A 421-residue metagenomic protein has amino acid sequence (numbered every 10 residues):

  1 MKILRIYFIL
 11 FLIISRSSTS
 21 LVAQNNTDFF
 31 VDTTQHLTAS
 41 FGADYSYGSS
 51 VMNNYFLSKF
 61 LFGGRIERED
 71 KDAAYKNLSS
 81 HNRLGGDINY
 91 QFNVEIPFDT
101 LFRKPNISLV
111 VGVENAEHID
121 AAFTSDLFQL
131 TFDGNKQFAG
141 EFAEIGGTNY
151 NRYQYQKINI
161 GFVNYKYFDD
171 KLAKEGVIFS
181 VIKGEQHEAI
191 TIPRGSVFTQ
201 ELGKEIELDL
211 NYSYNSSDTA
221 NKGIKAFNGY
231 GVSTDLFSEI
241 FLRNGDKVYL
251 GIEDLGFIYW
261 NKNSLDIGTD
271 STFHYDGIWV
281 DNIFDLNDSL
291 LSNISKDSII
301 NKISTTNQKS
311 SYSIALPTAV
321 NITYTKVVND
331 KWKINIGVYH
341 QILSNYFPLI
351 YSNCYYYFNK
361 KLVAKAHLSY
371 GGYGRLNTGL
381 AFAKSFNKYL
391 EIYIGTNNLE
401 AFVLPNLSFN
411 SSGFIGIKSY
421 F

Functional and structural regions predicted by a protein language model:
L21-N115: N-terminal, post-signal peptide beta-strand-biased segments of exported outer-membrane/organellar beta-barrel and other
A43-S49, V113-A121, V181-E188, S233 (+5 more regions): Transmembrane beta-strands of outer-membrane beta-barrel pores
V51-S58, A121-F128, E188-G195, N261-D266 (+3 more regions): Outer-membrane beta-barrel translocator domains and adjoining extracellular loop/strand segments of Gram-negative
L84-Y90, R152-I158, N228-T234, L316-V320 (+3 more regions): Residues that define the transmembrane beta-barrel architecture of outer-membrane proteins
G86-T100, V111, I158-K166, V177 (+7 more regions): Residues on the lipid-exposed face of transmembrane beta-strands in outer-membrane beta-barrel proteins
I107-L109, F168-E175, G245-V248, D330-N335 (+3 more regions): Repeated loop/turn-to-beta-strand initiation elements of outer-membrane beta-barrel proteins
G112, A116-Q156, N211-A220, K365-F421: Outer-membrane beta-barrel translocator/channel fold
S313-A319, V327-D330, G337-Y351, H367-A381 (+1 more regions): Solvent-exposed loop/turn segments connecting transmembrane beta-strands in outer-membrane beta-barrel proteins
